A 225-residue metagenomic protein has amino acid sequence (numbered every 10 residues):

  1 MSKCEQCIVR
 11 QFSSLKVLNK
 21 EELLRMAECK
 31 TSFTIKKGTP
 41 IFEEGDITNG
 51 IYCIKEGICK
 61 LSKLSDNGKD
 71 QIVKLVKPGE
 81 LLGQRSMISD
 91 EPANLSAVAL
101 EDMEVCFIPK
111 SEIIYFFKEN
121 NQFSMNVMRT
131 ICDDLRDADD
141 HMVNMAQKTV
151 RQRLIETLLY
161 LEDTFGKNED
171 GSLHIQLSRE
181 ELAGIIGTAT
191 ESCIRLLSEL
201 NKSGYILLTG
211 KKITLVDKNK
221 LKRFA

Functional and structural regions predicted by a protein language model:
M1-K37, L81-L82, S86-I88, E119: Cyclic nucleotide-binding regulatory module and flanking cytosolic helices
L23, K74-C132, R136: Cyclic-nucleotide recognition modules
G38, N49-S62, P78-G79: Glycine- and acidic-residue-biased ligand/ion/polar-headgroup-sensing regions
P40-D46: Short phosphate-coordinating micro-motif centered on Lys-Gly-acidic
D66-Q71: Short alpha-helix-to-loop micro-motif enriched in aromatics/charged/Gly
K118-G187: Polybasic "coupling" helices that flank or enter modular domains
D163-A225: Phosphate-/nucleic-acid-contacting segments
